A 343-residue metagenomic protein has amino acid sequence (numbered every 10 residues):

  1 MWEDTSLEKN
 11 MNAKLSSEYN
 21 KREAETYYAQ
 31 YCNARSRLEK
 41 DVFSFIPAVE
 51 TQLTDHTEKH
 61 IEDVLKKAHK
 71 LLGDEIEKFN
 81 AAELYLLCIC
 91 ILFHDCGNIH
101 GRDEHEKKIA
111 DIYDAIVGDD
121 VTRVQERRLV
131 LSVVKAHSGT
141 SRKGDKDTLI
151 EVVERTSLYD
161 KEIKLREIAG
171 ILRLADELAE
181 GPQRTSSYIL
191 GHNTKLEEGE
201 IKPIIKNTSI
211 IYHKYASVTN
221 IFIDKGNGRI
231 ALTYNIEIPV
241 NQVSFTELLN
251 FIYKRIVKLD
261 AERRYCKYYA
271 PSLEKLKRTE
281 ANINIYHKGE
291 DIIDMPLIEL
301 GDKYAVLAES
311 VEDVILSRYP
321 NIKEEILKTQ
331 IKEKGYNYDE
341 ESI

Functional and structural regions predicted by a protein language model:
M1-E104: Acidic/His-rich, divalent-metal-binding segments that scaffold phosphate/diphosphate chemistry
M1-N33, H192-I343: C-terminal effector/catalytic modules and regulatory tails appended to multi-domain proteins
D4, D41, D55, D63 (+13 more regions): Acidic-enriched, low-complexity/disordered segments with a strong bias for Aspartate over Glutamate
R22, F45, V49, H137 (+5 more regions): Short secondary-structure junctions and interdomain/linker hinges
T51, D55, V121, E162 (+2 more regions): Generic amphipathic alpha-helical segments used as scaffolds and interaction surfaces in large, multi-domain proteins
E58-I61, V124, I168, T246-L249: Generic detection of long, well-ordered alpha-helical segments
K66-K70, K107, D111, S132 (+4 more regions): A broad, structural surface signal
I76-K225: Divalent metal-dependent catalytic cores for phosphoryl transfer on phosphate-bearing substrates
